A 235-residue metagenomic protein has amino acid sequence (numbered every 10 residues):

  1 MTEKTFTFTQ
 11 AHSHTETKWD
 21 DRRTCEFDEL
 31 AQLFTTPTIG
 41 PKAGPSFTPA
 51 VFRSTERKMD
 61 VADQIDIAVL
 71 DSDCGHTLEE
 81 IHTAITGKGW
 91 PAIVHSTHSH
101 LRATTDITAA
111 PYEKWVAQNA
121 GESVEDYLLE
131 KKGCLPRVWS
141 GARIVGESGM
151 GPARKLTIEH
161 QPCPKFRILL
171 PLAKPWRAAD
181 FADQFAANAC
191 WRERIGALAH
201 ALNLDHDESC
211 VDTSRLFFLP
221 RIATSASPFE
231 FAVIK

Functional and structural regions predicted by a protein language model:
M1-P164, P171-A187: Signature for HUH/AEP ssDNA processing cores
F27-I39, K174-P175, C190-K235: Catalytic "initiation/cleavage/transfer" segments centered on a nucleophilic residue and adjacent nucleic-acid-engaging
P164-F166, R215: Generic beta-strand structural signal
